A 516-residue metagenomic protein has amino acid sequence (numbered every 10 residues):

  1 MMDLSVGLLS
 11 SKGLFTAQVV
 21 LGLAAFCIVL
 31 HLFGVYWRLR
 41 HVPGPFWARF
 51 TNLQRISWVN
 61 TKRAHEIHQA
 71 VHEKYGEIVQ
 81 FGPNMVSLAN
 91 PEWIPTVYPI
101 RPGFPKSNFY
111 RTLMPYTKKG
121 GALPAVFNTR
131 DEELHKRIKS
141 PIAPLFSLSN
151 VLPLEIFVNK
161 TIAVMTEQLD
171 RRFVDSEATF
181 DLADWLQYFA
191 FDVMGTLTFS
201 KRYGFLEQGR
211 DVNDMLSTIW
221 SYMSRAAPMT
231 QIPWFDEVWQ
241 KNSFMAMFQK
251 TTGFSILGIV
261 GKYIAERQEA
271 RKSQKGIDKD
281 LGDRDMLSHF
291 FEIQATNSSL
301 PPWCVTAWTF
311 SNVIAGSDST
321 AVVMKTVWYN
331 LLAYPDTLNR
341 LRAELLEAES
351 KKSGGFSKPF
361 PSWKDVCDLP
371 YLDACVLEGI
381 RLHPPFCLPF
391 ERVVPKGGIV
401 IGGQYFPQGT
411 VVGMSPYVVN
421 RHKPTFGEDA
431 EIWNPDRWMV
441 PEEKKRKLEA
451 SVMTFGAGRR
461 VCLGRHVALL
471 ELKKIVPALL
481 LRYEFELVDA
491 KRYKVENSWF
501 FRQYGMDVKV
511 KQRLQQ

Functional and structural regions predicted by a protein language model:
M1-L8, F501-Q516: C-terminal helix/juxtamembrane-tail motif
M2-R137, L152, F157-V164, Q168 (+9 more regions): N-terminal membrane-proximal hinge/A-helix region immediately C-terminal to the signal-anchor transmembrane segment
K106-K119, P153-M324, R340, W363: Cytochrome P450 heme-thiolate monooxygenase catalytic core
P124, S140, F310, A315 (+5 more regions): Cytochrome P450 heme-thiolate "Cys pocket" and heme-binding signature region
E155, N159, N213-S221, L281-D285 (+5 more regions): Cytochrome P450 I-helix active-site segment
E167-Q168, P335-N339, L448, V461 (+1 more regions): Cytochrome P450 heme-binding "Cys pocket" and the immediately downstream C-terminal segment
S319-L332, I475: Short, small-residue alpha-helix embedded
P395, M414-E443: Conserved cytochrome P450 K-helix/beta-meander segment immediately N-terminal to the heme-binding cysteine loop
